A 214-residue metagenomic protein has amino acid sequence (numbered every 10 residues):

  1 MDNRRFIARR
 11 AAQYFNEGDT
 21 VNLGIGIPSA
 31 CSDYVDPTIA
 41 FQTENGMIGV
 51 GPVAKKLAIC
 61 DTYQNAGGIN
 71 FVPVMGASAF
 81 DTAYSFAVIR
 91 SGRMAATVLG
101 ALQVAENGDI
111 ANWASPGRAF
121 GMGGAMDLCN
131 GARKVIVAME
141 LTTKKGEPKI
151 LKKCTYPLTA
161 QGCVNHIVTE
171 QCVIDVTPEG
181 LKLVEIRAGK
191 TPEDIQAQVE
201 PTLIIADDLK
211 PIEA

Functional and structural regions predicted by a protein language model:
M1-M75: N-terminal active-site beta-alpha-beta segment that forms phosphate/nucleotide-binding and substrate-recognition loops
D2-F6, K55-A214: Conserved phosphate- and dinucleotide-binding cores of soluble alpha/beta proteins, encompassing both enzyme active
